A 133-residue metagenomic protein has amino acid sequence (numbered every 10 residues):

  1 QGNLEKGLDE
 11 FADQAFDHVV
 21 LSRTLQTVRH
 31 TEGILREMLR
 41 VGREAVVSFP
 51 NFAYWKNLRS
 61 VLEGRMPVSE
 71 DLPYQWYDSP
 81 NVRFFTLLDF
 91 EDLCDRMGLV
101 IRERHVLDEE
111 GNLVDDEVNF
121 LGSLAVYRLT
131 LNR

Functional and structural regions predicted by a protein language model:
Q1-F11: Conserved SAM-binding strand-loop segment of SAM-dependent methyltransferases
Q14-A15, V41: Alpha-helix C-terminal capping/helix-to-coil transition sites in glycosyltransferase folds
D17-H30, F49: A short SAM/SAH-binding and catalytic strip from SAM-dependent methyltransferases
E32-V47: A short glycine-rich, Lys/Arg-flanked "PGG" loop and its adjoining helix->strand segment in the class I
E44-D71: Conserved class I S-adenosyl-L-methionine
L72-P80: Short glycine/proline- and acidic residue-enriched helix-loop micro-motifs that form flexible lids or anion-recognition
P80-H105: Short alpha-helix
V106, N112-R133: Core SAM-dependent methyltransferase catalytic element
